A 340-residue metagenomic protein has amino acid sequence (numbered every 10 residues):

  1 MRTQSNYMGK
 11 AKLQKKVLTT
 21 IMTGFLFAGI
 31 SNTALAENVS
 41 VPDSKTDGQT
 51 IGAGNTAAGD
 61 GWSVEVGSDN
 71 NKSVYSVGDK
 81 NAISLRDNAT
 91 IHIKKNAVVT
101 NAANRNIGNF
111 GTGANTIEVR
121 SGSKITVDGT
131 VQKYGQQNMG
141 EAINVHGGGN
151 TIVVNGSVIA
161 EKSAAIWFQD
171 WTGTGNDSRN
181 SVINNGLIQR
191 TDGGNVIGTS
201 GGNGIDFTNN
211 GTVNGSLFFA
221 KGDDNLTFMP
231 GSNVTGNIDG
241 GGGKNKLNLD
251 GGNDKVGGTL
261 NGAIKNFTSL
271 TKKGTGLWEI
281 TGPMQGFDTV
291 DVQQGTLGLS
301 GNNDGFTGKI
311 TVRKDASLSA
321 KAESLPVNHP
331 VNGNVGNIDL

Functional and structural regions predicted by a protein language model:
M1-A36: Gram-negative bacterial Sec-dependent N-terminal signal peptides
A34-A103, G122-V127, N150, W278-M284: N-terminal segments that cap or nucleate solenoid repeat domains
V39-V41, T50, A57, V64 (+20 more regions): Hydrophobic "rung" positions of tandem beta-strand repeat architectures that form parallel beta-solenoids
K45, V77, F228-T235, D254-K265 (+1 more regions): Surface-exposed loop/turn positions within long extracellular repeat scaffolds, especially the passenger domains
T46-N55, S76-N88, N101-E118, K133-H146 (+5 more regions): Extracellular beta-strand/beta-solenoid scaffold signature
G48, V64-S68, I93, R179-N184 (+6 more regions): GD-rich hexapeptide-repeat beta-solenoids
G67, R86, K94, R120 (+12 more regions): Extracellular repeat turn/loop positions enriched in glycine and acidic/polar residues, especially those that create
D69, G113, G122, G148 (+9 more regions): Conserved consensus positions within extracellular tandem repeat modules
